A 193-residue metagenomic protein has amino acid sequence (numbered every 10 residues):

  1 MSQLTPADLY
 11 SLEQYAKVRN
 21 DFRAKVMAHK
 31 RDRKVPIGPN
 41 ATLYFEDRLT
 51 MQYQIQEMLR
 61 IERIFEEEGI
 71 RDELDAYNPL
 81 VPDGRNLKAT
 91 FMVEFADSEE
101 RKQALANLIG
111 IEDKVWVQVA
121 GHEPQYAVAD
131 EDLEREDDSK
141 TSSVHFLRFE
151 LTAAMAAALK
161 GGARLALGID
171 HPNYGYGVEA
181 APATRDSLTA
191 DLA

Functional and structural regions predicted by a protein language model:
M1-N86, E94-A193: Long, contiguous binding/interaction regions
